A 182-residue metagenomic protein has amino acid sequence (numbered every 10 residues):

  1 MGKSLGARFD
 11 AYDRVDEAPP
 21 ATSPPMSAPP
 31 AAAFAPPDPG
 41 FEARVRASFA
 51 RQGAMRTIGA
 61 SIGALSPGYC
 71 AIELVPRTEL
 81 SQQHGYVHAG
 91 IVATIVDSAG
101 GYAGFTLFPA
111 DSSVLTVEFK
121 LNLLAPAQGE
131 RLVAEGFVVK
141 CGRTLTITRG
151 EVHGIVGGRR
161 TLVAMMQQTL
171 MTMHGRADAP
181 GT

Functional and structural regions predicted by a protein language model:
L5-P20, P24-P39, P126-T182: HotDog/MaoC-like acyl-thioester-processing domains
F41-Q52, Y102-A110: Short, solvent-exposed helix-to-loop capping segments enriched in aromatics
V45-P67: N-terminal structural module
R56-I58, G68-C70, S113-F119, E130 (+1 more regions): A generic structural signal for short beta-strands and their flanking turns/coil linkers
G59-V87: Catalytic strand-loop segment that frames the active site of acyl-thioester-processing enzymes
C70, L74, V96, G150 (+1 more regions): Conserved GNAT-family N-acetyltransferase fold
L80-A103: A short mixed-secondary-structure module that forms the rim of ligand-binding clefts
Y102-V133, V138: Hydrophobic beta-strand-centered segment that forms part of the acyl-chain substrate-binding groove
